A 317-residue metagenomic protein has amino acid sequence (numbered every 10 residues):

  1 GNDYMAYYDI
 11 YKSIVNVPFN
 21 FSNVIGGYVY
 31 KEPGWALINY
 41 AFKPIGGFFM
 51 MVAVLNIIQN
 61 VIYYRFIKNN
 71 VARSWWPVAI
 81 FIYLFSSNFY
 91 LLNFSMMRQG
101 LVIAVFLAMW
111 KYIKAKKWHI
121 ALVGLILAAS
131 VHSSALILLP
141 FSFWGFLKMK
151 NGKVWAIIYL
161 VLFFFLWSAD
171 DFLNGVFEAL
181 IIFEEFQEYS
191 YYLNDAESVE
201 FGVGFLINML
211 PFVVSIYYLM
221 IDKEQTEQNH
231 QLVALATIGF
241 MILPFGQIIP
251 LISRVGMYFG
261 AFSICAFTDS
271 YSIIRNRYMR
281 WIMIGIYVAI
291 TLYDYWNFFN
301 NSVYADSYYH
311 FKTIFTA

Functional and structural regions predicted by a protein language model:
M5-I14, V24-G46: Short hydrophobic/aromatic helix or loop-helix immediately within or flanking a transmembrane segment in polytopic
M5-Y8, I14-V15, A36, S142-V255 (+1 more regions): Alpha-helical transmembrane segments and terminal signal-anchor/GPI-anchor hydrophobic tails, characterized by long
P33, P44-Q59: Loop-to-helix entry region of an early transmembrane alpha helix in multi-pass inner-membrane enzymes
V54-N70: Transmembrane-helix motifs of polytopic, lipid-linked glycan transferases
I67-F85: Transmembrane-helix signature of polytopic, membrane-embedded enzymes that assemble or transfer cell-envelope glycans
N93-Q99: Short acidic/glycine- and proline-prone juxtamembrane loop motifs at membrane-interface regions of multi-pass membrane
F106-H119: Membrane-interface transmembrane helices that cradle and orient dolichyl/undecaprenyl
I120-W144, F240-P244: Membrane-interface alpha helices of multi-pass inner-membrane proteins
